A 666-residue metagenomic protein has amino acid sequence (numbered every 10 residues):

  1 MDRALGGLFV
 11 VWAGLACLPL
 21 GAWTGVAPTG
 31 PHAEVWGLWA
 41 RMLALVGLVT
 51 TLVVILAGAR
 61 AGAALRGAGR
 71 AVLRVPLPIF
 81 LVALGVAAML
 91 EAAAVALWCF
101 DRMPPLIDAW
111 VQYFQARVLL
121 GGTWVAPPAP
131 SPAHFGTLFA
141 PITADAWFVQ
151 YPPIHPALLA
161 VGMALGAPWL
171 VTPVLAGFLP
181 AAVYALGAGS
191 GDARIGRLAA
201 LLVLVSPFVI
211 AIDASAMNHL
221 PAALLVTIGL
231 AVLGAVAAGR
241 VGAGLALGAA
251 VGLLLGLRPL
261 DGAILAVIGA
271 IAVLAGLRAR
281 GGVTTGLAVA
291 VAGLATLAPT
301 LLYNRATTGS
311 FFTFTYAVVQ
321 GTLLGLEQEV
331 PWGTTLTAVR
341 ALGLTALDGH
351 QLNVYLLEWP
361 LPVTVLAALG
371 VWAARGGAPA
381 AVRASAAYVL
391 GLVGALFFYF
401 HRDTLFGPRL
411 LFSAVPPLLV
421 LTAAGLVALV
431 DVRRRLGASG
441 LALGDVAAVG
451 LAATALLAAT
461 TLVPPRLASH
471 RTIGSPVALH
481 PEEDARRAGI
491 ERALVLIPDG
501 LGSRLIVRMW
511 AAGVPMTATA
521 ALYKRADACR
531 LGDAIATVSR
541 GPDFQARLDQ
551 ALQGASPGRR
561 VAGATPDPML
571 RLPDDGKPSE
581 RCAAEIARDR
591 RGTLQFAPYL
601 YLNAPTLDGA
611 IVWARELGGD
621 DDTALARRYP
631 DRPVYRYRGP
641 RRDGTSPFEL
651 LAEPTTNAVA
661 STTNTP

Functional and structural regions predicted by a protein language model:
A27-G37, M42, P127-I142, R305 (+6 more regions): Membrane-lumen/periplasm interface segments of multi-pass, membrane-embedded glycan/lipid transferases
V75, G189, R240-V241, G276-V289 (+2 more regions): Membrane-interface helix-loop-helix junctions at transmembrane boundaries of multi-pass membrane enzymes, predominantly
F80-A83, A249, A290-L294, A378 (+4 more regions): Signature aromatic-anchored transmembrane alpha helix within multi-pass, membrane-resident enzymes that catalyze glycan
V82-L84, A181-S206, L224, A238-L247 (+4 more regions): Transmembrane-helix signature of polytopic, membrane-embedded enzymes that assemble or transfer cell-envelope glycans
I107-W110, W169-A181, R194-L233, V241-L245 (+2 more regions): Multi-pass, polyprenyl lipid-linked donor-dependent membrane glycosyltransferases
Q112-Y113, I212-D213, H219, L257 (+4 more regions): Hydrophobic/aromatic-rich transmembrane helices and adjacent perimembrane loops
F178-P180, A270-R280, A346-A386, T422 (+1 more regions): Hydrophobic, aromatic-rich transmembrane alpha-helices and their immediate juxtamembrane boundary segments
A231-L245, I264-L297, L301-L302, A438: Perimembrane helix-loop-helix junctions
